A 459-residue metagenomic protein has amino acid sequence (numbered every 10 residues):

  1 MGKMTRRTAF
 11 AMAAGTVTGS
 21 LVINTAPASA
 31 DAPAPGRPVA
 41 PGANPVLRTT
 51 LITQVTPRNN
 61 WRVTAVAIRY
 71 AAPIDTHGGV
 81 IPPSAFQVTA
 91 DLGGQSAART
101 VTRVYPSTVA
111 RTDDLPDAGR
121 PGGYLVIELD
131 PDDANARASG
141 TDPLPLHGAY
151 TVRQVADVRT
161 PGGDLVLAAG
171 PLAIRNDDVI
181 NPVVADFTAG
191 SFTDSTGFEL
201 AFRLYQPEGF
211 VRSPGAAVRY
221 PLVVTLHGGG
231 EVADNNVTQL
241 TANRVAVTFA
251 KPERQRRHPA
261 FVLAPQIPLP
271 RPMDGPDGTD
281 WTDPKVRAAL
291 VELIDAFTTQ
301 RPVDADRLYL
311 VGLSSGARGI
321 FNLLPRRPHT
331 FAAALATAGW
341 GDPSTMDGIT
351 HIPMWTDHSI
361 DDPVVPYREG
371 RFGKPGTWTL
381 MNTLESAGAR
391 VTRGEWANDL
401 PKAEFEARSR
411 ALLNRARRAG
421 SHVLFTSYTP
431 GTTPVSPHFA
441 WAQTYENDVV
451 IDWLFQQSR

Functional and structural regions predicted by a protein language model:
M1-V17: N-terminal secretory signal peptides and thylakoid transit peptides that target proteins across membranes
T8, N24-G42: C-terminal segment of N-terminal export signals and the immediately downstream linker at the start of the mature
P35-A65, R69, D91-Y220: A domain-start/cap signature at the N-terminus of enzymes
V218, G275-S314: Gly/Ser-rich "nucleophile elbow"/oxyanion-hole loop immediately N-terminal to the catalytic nucleophile in hydrolases
V218-G228: Short beta-strand element of the alpha/beta-hydrolase
G229-R287: Active-site machinery of serine-nucleophile hydrolases
D306-T350: Primarily recognizes the serine-hydrolase "nucleophile elbow" in alpha/beta-hydrolase and SGNH/GDSL folds
D357, D361-P363, K374, E385-R459: C-terminal catalytic histidine-bearing segment of alpha/beta-hydrolase fold enzymes
